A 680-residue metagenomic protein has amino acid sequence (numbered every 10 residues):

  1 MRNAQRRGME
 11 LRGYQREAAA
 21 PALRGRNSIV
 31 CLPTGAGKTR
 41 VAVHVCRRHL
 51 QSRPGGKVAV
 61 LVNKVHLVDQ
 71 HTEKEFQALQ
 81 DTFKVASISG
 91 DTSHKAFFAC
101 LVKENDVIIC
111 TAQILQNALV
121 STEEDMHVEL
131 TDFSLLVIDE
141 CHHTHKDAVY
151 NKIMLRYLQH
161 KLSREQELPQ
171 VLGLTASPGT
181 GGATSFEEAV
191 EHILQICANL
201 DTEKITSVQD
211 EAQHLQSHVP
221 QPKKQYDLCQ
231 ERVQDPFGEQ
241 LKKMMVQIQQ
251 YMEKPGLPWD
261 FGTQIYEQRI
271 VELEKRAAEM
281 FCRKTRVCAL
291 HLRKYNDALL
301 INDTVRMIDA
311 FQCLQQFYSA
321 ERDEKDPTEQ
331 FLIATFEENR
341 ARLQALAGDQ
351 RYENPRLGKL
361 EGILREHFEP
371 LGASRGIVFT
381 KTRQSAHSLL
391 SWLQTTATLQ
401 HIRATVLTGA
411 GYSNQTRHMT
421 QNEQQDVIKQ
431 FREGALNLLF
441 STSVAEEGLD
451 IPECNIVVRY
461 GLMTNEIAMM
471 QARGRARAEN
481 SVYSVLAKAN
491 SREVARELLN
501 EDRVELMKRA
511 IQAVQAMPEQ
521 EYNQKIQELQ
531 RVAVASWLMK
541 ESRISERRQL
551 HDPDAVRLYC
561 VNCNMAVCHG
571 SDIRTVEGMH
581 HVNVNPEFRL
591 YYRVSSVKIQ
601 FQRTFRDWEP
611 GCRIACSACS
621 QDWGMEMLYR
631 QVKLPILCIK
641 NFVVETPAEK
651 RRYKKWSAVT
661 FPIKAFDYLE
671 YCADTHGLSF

Functional and structural regions predicted by a protein language model:
Y14, I153, E187-A397, F588-R589 (+1 more regions): Helicase motor interdomain insertion/brace
R16, A20-S28, A36-R53, L155-Q159: Walker A/P-loop NTP-binding motif
A36-H44, P54-F76, Q113-Q116, P178-G182 (+1 more regions): Conserved Walker A/P-loop ATP-binding site and its immediately adjacent core in helicase/helicase-like ATPase domains
L67-S89, I193, W392-L399: Conserved helix-turn-beta segment of the N-terminal RecA-like "Helicase ATP-binding" lobe in SF1/SF2 helicases
D91-D132, E446-G448: Conserved helix/coil segment N-terminal to the catalytic DExD/H
S93-L101, V120, R375-F379, S385-W392 (+1 more regions): Conserved helicase ATPase core of P-loop NTP-dependent helicases/translocases
A112-Q116, E123-L172, A176: SF2 helicase catalytic motif II
Q471-V504: Conserved segment of the helicase C-terminal RecA-like domain
